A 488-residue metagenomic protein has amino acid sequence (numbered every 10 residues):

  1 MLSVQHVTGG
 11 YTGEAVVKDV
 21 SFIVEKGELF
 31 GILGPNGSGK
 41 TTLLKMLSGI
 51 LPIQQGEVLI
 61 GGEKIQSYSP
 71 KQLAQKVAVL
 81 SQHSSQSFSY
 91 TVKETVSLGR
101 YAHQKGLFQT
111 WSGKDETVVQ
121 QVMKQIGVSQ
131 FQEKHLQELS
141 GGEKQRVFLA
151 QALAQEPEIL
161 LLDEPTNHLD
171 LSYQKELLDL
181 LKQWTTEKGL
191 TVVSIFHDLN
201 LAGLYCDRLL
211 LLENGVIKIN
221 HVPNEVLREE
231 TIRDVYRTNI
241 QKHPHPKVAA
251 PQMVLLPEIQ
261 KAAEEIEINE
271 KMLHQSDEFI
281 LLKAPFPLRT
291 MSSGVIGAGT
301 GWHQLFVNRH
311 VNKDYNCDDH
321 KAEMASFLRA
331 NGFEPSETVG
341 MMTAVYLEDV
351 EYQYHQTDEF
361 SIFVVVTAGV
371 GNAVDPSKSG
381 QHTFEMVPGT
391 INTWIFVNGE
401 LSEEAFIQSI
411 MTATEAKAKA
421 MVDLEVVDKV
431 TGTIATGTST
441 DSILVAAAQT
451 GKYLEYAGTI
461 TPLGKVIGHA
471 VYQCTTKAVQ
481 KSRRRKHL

Functional and structural regions predicted by a protein language model:
L33-P35: The feature captures the beta-strand-to-loop junction immediately N-terminal to the Walker
S48: Helix-to-loop junction immediately C-terminal to a conserved catalytic motif
G56-K64, L73: Conserved ABC transporter NBD signature motif
E156: Conserved catalytic motifs of ABC-family nucleotide-binding domains
L160-E164: Catalytic Walker B motif of ABC-type/P-loop ATPase nucleotide-binding domains
R237-K271, S276: ABC ATPase nucleotide-binding domains
A263-L488: Alpha/propeptide regions of enzymes that mature by internal proteolysis
